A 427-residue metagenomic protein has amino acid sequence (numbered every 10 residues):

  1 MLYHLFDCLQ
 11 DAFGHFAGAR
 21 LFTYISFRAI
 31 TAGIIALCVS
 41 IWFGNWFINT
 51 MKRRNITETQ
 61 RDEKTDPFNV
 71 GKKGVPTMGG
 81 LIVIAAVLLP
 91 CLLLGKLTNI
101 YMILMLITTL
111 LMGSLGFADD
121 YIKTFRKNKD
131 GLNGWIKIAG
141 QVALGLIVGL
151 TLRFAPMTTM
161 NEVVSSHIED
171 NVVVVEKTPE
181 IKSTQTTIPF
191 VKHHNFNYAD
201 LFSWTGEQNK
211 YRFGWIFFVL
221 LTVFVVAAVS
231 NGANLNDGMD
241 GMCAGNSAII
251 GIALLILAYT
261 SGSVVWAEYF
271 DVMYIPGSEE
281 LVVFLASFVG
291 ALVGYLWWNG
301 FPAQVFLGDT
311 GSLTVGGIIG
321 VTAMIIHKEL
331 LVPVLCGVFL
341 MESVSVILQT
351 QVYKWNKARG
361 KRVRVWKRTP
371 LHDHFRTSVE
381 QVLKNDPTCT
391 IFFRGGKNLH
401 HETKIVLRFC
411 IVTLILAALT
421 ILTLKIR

Functional and structural regions predicted by a protein language model:
L2-F47, A85-S114, Q141, L146-T186 (+1 more regions): Alpha-helical transmembrane segments
F22, K73-G74, P189-G214, V272-V282: Short aromatic-rich membrane-water interface segments that cap or initiate transmembrane helices in multi-pass membrane
N45-E63: Membrane-interface helix-loop junction between the first two transmembrane segments
M51, Y121-D130, Q304: Membrane-interfacial helix termini and the short, flexible loops that connect transmembrane helices in multi-pass
R61-V75, K129-I136, G140: Juxtamembrane helix-capping/reentrant segments at transmembrane boundaries
E63-K72, K127, S203-Y211, E268-P276 (+1 more regions): Short juxtamembrane and helix-loop transition motifs at transmembrane-helix boundaries in membrane proteins
M112-I122: Alpha-helical transmembrane segments within multi-pass membrane transporters and channels
